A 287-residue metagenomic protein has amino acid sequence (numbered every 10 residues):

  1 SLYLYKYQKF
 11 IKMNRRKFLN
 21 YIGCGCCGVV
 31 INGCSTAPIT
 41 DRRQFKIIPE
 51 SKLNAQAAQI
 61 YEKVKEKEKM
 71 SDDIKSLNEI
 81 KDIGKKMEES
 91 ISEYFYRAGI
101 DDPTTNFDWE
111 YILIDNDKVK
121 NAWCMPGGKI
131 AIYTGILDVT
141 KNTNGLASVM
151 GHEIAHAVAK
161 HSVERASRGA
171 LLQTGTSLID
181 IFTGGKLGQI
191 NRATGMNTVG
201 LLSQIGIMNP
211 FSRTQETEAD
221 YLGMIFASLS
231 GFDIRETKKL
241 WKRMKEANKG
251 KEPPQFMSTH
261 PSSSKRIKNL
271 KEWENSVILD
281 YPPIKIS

Functional and structural regions predicted by a protein language model:
S1-M13, C24-C27: Secretory targeting signals
N14-S287: A Zn2+-metalloprotease active-site environment signal
